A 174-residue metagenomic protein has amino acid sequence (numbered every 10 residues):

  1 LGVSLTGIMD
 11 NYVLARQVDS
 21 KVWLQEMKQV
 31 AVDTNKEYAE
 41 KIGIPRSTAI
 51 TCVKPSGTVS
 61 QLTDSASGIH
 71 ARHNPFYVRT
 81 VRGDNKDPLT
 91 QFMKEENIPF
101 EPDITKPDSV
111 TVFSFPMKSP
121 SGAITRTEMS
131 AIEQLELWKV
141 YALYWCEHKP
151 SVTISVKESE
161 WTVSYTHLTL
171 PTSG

Functional and structural regions predicted by a protein language model:
L1, L89-L143: Conserved catalytic alpha/beta cores of large enzymes that bind or transform nucleotide phosphates and polynucleotides
L1-V13, Q17, W145-K157: Conserved alpha/beta enzyme-core scaffolds, especially Rossmann-like or related mixed alpha/beta domains that build
G2-D10, T48-H73: Conserved phosphate/anionic-ligand binding catalytic regions in large, soluble enzymes, centered on
V3-T6, E26-D33, P45, D84-P88 (+1 more regions): Conserved active-site and cofactor/substrate-binding residues in soluble primary-metabolism enzymes
G7-P55: Internal maturation/activation junctions in enzymes
Y38, P55-V59, D64-G68, T105-P107 (+2 more regions): Short, glycine-/Ser/Thr-/acidic-enriched flexible segments
D64-P99: Extended active-site and interfacial segments that coordinate phosphate-rich ligands in large catalytic machineries
T166-G174: Conserved small/polar residues in nucleotide/adenosyl-binding loops
